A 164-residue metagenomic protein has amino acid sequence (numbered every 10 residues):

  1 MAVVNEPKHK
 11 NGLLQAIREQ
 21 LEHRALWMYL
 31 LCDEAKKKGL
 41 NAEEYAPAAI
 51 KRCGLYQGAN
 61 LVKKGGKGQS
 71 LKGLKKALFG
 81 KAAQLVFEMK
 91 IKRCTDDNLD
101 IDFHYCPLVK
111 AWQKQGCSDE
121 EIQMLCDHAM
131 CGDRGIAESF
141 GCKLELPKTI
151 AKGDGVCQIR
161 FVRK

Functional and structural regions predicted by a protein language model:
M1-D127, K143-V156, V162-K164: N-terminal accessory segment detector
M124-A137: A conserved amphipathic terminal alpha-helix motif
